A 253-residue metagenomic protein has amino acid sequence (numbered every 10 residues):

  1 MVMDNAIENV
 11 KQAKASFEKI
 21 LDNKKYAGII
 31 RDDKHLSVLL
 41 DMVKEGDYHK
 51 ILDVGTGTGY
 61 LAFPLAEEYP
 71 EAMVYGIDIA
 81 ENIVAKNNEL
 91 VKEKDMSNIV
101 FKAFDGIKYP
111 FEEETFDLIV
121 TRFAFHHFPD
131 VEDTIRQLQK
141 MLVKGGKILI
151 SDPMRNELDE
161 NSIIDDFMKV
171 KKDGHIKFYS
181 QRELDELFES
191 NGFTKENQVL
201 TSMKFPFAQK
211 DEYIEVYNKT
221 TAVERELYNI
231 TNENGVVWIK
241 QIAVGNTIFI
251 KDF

Functional and structural regions predicted by a protein language model:
V2-E45, Y60-P64, I83, D211-E212: Conserved class I S-adenosyl-L-methionine
L52-V54, T58-K108: Class I SAM-dependent methyltransferase SAM/SAH-binding core
I107-L118: A short acidic, Gly/Pro-enriched loop at the edge of an enzyme's catalytic core that lines a small-molecule cofactor
D117-D130: A short SAM/SAH-binding and catalytic strip from SAM-dependent methyltransferases
E132-K144: A short glycine-rich, Lys/Arg-flanked "PGG" loop and its adjoining helix->strand segment in the class I
L149-K171: Conserved class I S-adenosyl-L-methionine
M168-E183: Acceptor-substrate binding/catalytic loop of class I
N197-F253: Conserved Class I S-adenosyl-L-methionine
